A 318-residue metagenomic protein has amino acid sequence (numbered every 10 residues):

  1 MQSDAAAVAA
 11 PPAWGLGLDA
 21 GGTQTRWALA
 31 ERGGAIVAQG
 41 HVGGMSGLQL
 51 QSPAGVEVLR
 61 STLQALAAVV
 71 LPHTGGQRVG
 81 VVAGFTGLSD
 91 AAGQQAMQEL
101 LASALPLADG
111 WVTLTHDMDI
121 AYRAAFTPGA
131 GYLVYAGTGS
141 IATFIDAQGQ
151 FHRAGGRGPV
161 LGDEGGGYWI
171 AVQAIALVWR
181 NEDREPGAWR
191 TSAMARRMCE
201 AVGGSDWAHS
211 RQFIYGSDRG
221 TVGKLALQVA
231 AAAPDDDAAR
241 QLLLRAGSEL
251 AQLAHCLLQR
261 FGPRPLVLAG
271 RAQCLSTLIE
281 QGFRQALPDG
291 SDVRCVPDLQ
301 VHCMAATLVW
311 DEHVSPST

Functional and structural regions predicted by a protein language model:
M1-R78, A125-A130, A176-T318: ATP-binding/phosphotransfer module of carbohydrate and carboxylate kinases, centering on a glycine-rich
D19, G84, T115, L133-G139: Short beta-strand segments
L48, L66-L105, W111-L114, R123-F126 (+1 more regions): Short beta-strand-loop/turn "lid" adjacent to the catalytic site in phosphate-handling enzymes
V82-S89, A136-T138, R264-L275: Glycine-rich beta-strand-to-loop/alpha-helix junction loops that act as flexible
D90-A91, I120-Y122, I141-A142, Q273-S276: Short, active-site-adjacent cap segments at secondary-structure transitions
S103-L107, Q150-G158, Q285-V293: Glycine/charged-rich beta-loop-alpha catalytic/anionic-binding loops adjacent to active sites
W111-I120, Y135-A136, V293-C303: Active-site nucleophile and cofactor-binding loops and adjacent substrate-binding regions of central metabolic enzymes
G129-N181: Glycine-rich phosphate-binding loop of actin/hexokinase-like ATP-binding domains
